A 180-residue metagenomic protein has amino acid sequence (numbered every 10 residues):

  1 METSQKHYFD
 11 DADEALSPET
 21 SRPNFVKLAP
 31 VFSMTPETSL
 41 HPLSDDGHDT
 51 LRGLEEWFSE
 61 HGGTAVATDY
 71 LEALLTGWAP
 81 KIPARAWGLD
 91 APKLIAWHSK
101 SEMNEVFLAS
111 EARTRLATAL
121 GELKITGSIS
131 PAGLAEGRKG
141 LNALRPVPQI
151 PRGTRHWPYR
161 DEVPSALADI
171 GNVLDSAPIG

Functional and structural regions predicted by a protein language model:
M1-F58: N-terminal leader/targeting peptides and immediately adjacent processing regions
L51-R52, E105-K124, R160-S165: Amphipathic alpha-helical elements of HEAT/ARM-like alpha-solenoid repeat scaffolds that form extended
E56-G77: Amphipathic, membrane-active segments
H61, E136-G140, R152-R155: Ligand-binding pocket scaffold of soluble enzyme catalytic domains
G62-V66, K124-P131, G153: Charged, low-complexity interaction regions
L74-K81, R138-P148: Amphipathic alpha-helical segments within extended alpha-helical solenoids and repeat-rich scaffolds in large
L75-E105: Acidic, Ser/Thr- and Gly/Pro-rich intrinsically disordered linkers and low-complexity segments that flank or connect
R145-G180: Eukaryote-biased recognition of C-terminal alpha-helical segments
